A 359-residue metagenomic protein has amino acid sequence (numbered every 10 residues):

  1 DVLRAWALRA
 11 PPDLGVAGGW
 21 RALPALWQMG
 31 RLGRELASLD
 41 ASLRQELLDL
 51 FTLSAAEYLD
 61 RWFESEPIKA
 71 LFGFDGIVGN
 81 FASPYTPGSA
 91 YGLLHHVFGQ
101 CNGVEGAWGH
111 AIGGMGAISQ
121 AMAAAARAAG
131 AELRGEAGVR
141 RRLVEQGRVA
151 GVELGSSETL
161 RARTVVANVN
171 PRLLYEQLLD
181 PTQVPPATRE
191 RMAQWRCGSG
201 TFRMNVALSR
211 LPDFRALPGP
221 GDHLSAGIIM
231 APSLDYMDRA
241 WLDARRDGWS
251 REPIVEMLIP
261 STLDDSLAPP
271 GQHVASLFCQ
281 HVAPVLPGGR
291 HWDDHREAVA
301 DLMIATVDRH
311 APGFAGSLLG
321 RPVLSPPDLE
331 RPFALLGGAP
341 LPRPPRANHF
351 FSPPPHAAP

Functional and structural regions predicted by a protein language model:
D1-T86: Rossmann-like flavin
L50, D60-R61, G92-S156, A162-R163: Helical element adjacent to the flavin cofactor pocket in flavoenzyme catalytic cores
S65, K69-G88, G248-L258, G313-P359: A glycine-rich dinucleotide-binding beta-alpha-beta segment and adjacent secondary-structure elements that constitute
H95-G99, A275-C279, P354, A358-P359: Short FAD-binding loop at a beta-strand-to-alpha-helix junction that anchors the flavin cofactor in diverse
H110-A111, A131, G138-A268: Mid-domain catalytic core of redox enzymes that form a hydrophobic substrate pocket/lid adjacent to a catalytic redox
G116, R172-L178, A207-S209, P269-L302: Conserved FAD/dinucleotide-binding core of flavoprotein oxidoreductases
V166, V206, L277, M303 (+2 more regions): Hydrophobic, well-ordered secondary-structure elements that form the walls of internal hydrophobic environments
L211-P212, L242-E252, H291-P327, R331: Flavin-binding catalytic cores
